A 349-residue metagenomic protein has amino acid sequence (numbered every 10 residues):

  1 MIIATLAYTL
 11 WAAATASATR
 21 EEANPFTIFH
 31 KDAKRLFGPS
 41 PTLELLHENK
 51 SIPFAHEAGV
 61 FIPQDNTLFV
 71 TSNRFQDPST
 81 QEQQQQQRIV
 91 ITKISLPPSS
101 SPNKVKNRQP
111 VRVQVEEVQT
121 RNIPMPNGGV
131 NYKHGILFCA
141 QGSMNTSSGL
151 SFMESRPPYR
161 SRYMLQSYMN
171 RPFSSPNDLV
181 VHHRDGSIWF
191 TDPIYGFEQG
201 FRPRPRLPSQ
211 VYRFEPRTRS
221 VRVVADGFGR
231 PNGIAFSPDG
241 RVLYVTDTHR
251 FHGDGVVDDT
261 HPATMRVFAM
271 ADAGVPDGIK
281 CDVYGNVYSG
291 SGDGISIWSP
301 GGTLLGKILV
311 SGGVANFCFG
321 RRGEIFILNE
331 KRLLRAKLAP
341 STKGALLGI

Functional and structural regions predicted by a protein language model:
M1-A18: Fungal secretory targeting signals
T19-P53, V105-E117, H261-R266: A short helix->beta-strand "capping" segment at the edge of beta-propeller domains
E44-I89: Beta-strand-rich domains and repeat architectures in extracellular enzymes and scaffolds, especially beta-propellers
K50-D65, R121-M144, Y168-I188, Y195-G196 (+6 more regions): Beta-rich, blade/repeat-based domains predominating in secreted/periplasmic proteins but also intracellular
F75-S79, G142-T146, Y195-E198, R250-G253 (+1 more regions): Short glycine/acidic-enriched loop and turn motifs that connect beta-strands
Q86-G142, M164-Y168: Blade-loop segments of beta-propeller domains
S95-S99, E154-Y159, E215-R219, S299-T303 (+1 more regions): Short loop/turn segments that connect beta-strands within beta-propeller blades
N316-I349: Blade-level signature of beta-propeller repeat domains, shared across WD40, Kelch, NHL, RCC1 and BNR/Asp-box propellers
